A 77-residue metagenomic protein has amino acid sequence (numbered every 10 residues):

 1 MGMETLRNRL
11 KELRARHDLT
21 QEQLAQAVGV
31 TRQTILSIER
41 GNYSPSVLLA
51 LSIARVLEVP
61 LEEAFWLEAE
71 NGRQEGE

Functional and structural regions predicted by a protein language model:
M1-R16: A short, Lys/Arg-rich alpha-helix, primarily the initiator
N8, D18-L19, P45-L48: Residue-level signal for the short linker/turn that defines the boundary of a DNA-recognition helix
A15, Q26, R55: Alpha-helical residues within the helix-turn-helix
D18-S37: Short alpha-helical DNA-recognition segment
R40, V59, A69: Short, conserved catalytic or interaction motifs in soluble domains
L48-E63: DNA major-groove recognition helix of helix-turn-helix/homeodomain DNA-binding modules
F65-E77: Short, charged recognition helix plus adjacent turn of helix-turn-helix-like nucleic-acid-binding domains
